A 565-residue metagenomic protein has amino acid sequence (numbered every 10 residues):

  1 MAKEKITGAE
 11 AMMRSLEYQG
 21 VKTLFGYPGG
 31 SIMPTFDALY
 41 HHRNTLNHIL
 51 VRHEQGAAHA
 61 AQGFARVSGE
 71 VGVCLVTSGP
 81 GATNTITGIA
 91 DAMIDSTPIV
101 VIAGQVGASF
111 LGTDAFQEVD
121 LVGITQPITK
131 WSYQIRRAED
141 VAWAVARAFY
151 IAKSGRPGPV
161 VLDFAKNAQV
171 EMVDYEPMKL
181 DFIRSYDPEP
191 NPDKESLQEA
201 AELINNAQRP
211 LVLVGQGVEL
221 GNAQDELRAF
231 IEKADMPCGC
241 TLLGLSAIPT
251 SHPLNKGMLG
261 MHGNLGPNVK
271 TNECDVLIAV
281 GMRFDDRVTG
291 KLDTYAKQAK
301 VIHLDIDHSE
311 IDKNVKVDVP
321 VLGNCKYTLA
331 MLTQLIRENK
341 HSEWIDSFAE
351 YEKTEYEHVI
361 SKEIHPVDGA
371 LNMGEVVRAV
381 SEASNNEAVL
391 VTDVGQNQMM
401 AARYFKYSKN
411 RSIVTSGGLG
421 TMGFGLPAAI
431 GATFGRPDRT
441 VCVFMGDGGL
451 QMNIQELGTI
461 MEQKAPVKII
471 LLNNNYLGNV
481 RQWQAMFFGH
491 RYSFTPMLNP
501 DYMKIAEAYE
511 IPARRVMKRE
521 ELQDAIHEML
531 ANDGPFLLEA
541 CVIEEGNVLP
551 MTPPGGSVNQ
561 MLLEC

Functional and structural regions predicted by a protein language model:
A2-E343, A383-N386, P466-I469, F494 (+1 more regions): N-terminal alpha/beta PP-like core and its mobile active-site loop of ThDP/TPP-dependent enzymes
A2-K3, E139, E202, Q298-V394 (+3 more regions): Phosphate/pyrophosphate-binding active-site segments
A9-K22, G30, T35-Y40, E352-P427 (+2 more regions): Active-site diphosphate/adenylate-binding microenvironment
Y27-G29, H48-H59, C74-G81, R136-R137 (+6 more regions): Active-site nucleophile and cofactor-binding loops and adjacent substrate-binding regions of central metabolic enzymes
I102, F116-Q117, N268, D312-N314 (+4 more regions): Thiamine diphosphate
V161, H303, V391, F444-M445: Generic enzyme active-site microenvironment
K166-A168, Q396, V542: Active-site-proximal loop/turn and secondary-structure-junction residues that shape catalytic pockets, frequently
G215-E219, H365, G446: Conserved short loop/turn motifs at secondary-structure junctions
